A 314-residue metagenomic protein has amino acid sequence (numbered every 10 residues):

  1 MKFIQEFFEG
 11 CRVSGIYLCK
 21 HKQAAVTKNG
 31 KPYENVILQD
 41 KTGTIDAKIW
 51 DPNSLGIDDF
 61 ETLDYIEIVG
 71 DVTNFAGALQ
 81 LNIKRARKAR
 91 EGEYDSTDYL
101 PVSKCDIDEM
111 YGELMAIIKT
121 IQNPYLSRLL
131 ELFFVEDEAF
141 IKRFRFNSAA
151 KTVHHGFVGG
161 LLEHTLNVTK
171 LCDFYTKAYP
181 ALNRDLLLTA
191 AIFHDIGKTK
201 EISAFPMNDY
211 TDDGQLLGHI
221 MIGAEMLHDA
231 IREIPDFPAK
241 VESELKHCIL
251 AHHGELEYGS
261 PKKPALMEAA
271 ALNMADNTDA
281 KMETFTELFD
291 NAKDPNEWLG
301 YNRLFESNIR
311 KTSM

Functional and structural regions predicted by a protein language model:
M1-V13: OB-fold nucleic-acid-binding modules
Y17, L63, V168, I249 (+1 more regions): Divalent metal-coordination and catalytic microenvironments
K22-P32, I45, P52-Y99: OB-fold single-stranded nucleic acid-binding module
N35-D40, A204: Short, acidic/hydrophobic/Gly-rich beta-strand patch recurrent on exposed beta strands that often constitutes part
E93-G214: Acidic/His-rich, divalent-metal-binding segments that scaffold phosphate/diphosphate chemistry
T152-H154, E163, F174-A292: Divalent metal-dependent catalytic cores for phosphoryl transfer on phosphate-bearing substrates
N273, P295-M314: N-terminal intrinsically disordered, cationic/polar leader segments that include organellar targeting peptides
